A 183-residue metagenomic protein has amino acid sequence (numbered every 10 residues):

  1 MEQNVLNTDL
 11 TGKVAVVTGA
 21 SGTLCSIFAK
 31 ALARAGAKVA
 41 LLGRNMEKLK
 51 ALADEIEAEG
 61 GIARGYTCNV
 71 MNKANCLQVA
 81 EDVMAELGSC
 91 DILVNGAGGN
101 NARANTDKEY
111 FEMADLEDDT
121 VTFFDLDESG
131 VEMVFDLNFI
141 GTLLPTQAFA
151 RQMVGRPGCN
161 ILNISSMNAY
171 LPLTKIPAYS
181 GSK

Functional and structural regions predicted by a protein language model:
V14, S21-T23: Conserved glycine-rich cofactor-binding loop
A37-A51: Conserved glycine-rich Rossmann-like NAD(P)H-binding loop of the short-chain dehydrogenase/reductase
M46-E47, T67-V79, E128: The beta1-alpha1 cofactor-binding region of Rossmann-like NAD(H)/NADP(H)-dependent oxidoreductases
G96-D119: Conserved NAD(P)H cofactor-binding loop of Rossmann-fold oxidoreductase domains
E112-L143, L162: Catalytic Tyr-X3-Lys loop
T146, S182: Active-site helix of classical SDR
S166: Residue(s) in the substrate-gating loop at a strand-loop-helix junction that position the organic substrate next
P172-S180: Active-site loop-to-helix junction immediately N-terminal to the catalytic Tyr of the SDR YXXXK motif in Rossmann-fold
